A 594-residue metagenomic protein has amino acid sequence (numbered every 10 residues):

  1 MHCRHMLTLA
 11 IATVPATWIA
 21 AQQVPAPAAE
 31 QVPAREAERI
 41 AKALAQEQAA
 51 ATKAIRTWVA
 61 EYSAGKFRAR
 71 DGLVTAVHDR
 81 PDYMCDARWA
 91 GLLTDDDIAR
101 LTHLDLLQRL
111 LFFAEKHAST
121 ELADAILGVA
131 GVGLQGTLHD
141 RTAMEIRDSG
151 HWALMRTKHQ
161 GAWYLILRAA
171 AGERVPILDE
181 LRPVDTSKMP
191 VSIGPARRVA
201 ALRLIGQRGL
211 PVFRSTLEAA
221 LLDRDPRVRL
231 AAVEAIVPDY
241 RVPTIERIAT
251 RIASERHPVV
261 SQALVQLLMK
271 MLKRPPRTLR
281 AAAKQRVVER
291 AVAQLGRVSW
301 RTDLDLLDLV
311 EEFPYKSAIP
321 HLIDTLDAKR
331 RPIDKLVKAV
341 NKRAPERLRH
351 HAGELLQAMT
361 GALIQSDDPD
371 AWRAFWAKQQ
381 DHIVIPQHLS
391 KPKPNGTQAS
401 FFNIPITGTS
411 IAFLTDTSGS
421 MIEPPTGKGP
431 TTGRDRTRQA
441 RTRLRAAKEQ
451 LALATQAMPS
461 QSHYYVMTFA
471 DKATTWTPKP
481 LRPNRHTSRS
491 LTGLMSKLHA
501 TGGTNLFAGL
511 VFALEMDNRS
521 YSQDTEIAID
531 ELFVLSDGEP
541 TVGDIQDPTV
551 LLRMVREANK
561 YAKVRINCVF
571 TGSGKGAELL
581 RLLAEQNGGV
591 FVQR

Functional and structural regions predicted by a protein language model:
A41, A49-V59, R70-V74, P81-D95 (+8 more regions): Amphipathic alpha-helical scaffolding segments comprising HEAT/armadillo-like alpha-solenoid repeats
A54, A69-L73, T102-L110, G150 (+5 more regions): Conserved hydrophobic register position within alpha-solenoid helical repeats
K66, A99, H103, L134 (+8 more regions): Short inter-helical turns and helix N-cap capping residues of alpha-solenoid HEAT/ARM repeat scaffolds
R109-K116, V129, A153-R156, L204-Q207 (+7 more regions): Core register positions within helices of long alpha-helical scaffolds
Q365-R436, T474: Acidic, polar low-complexity linker/tail segments
T409, G419-V466, P480-T487, L510 (+1 more regions): …and closely analogous acidic/polar surface helices at protein-protein or active-site interfaces in A-domain-like
E423-G427, S462-K497, D517-Q523, G543-T549 (+1 more regions): Short beta-strand-loop
G538-N587, V592: VWA/integrin I-like adhesion module and closely mimicked acidic/polar interface patches used
